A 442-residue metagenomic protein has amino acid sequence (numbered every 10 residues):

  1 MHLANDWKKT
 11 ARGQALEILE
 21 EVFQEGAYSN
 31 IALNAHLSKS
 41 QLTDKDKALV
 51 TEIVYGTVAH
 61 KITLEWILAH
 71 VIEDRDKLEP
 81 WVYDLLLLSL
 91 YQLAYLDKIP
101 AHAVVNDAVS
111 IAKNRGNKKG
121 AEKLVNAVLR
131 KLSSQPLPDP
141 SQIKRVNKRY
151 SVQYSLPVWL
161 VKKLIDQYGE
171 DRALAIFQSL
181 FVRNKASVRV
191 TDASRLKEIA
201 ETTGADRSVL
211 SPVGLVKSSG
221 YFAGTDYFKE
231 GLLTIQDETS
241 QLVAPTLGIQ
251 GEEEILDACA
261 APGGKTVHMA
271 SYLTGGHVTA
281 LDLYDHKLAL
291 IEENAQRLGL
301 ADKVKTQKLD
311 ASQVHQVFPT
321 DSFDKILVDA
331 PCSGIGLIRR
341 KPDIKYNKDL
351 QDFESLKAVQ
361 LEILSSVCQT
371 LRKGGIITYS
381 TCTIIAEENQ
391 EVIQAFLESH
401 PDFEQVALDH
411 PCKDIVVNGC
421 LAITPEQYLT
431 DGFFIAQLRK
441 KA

Functional and structural regions predicted by a protein language model:
M1-A442: S-adenosylmethionine
